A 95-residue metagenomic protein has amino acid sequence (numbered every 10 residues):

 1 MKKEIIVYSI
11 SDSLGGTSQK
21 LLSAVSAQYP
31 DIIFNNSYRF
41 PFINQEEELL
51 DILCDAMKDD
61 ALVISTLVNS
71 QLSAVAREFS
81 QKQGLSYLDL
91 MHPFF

Functional and structural regions predicted by a protein language model:
M1-V25: N-terminal accessory targeting/assembly segments
K3-I6, I33-F34, A56-L62: Short, surface-exposed connector motifs at secondary-structure boundaries
S9, N36-R39, D89-L90: Structural signal for conserved beta-strand scaffold positions within catalytic alpha/beta enzyme cores
S23-Q28, F79-K82: Short, solvent-exposed amphipathic alpha-helical segments in soluble enzyme and RNA/protein-processing domains
Y29-I32, L85-Y87: Short, surface-exposed linear patches
D31-N44: A short beta-strand-loop structural module common to alpha/beta enzyme folds
F42-F95: Extended, charged alpha/beta regions that create polyanion-binding interfaces
